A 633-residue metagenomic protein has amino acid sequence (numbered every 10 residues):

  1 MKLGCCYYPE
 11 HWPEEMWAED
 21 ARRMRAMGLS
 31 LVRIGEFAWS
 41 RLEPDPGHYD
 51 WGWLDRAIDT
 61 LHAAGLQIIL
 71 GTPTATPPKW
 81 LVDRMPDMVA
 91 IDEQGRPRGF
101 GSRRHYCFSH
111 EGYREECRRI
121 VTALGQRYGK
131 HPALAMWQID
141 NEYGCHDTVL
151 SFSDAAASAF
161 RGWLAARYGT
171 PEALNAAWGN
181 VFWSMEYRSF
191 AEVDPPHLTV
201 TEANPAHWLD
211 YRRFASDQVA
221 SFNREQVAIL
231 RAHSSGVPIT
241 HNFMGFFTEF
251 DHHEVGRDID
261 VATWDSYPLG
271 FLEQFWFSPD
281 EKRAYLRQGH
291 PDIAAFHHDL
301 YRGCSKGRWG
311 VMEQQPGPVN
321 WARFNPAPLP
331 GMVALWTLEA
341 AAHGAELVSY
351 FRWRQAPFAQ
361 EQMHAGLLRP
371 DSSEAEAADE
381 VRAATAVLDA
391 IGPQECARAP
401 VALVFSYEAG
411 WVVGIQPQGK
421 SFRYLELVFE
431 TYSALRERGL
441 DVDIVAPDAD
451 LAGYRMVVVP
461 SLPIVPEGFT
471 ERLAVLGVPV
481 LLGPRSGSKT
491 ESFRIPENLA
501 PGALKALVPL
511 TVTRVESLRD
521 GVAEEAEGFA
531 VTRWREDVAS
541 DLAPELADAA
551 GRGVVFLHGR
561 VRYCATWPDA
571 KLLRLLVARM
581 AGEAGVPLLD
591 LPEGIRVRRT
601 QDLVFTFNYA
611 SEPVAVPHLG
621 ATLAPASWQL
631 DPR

Functional and structural regions predicted by a protein language model:
K2-E14, G35-G52, G99-R118, D140-V149 (+8 more regions): The substrate-binding groove and active-site-proximal loops of carbohydrate-active enzymes, especially glycoside
C5, M24, V32, L61 (+11 more regions): Conserved, mostly hydrophobic/aromatic
H11-A26, C117-A123, M244-E254, L329-L338: Short, acidic/polar
A18-A26, L31-R98, T122-G125, Q226-S234 (+1 more regions): Aromatic-lined substrate-binding rim segments of carbohydrate-active enzymes
Q94-L300: Polysaccharide-binding and catalytic clefts of secreted carbohydrate-active enzymes
P205, T240-F243, F247-E430, L510-W534 (+1 more regions): Hydrophobic targeting/anchoring helices
P328-L329, S461-R633: A conserved amphipathic helix/loop scaffold that creates a polar/acidic microenvironment used either to coordinate
T431-L451: A short, well-structured beta->alpha microelement
